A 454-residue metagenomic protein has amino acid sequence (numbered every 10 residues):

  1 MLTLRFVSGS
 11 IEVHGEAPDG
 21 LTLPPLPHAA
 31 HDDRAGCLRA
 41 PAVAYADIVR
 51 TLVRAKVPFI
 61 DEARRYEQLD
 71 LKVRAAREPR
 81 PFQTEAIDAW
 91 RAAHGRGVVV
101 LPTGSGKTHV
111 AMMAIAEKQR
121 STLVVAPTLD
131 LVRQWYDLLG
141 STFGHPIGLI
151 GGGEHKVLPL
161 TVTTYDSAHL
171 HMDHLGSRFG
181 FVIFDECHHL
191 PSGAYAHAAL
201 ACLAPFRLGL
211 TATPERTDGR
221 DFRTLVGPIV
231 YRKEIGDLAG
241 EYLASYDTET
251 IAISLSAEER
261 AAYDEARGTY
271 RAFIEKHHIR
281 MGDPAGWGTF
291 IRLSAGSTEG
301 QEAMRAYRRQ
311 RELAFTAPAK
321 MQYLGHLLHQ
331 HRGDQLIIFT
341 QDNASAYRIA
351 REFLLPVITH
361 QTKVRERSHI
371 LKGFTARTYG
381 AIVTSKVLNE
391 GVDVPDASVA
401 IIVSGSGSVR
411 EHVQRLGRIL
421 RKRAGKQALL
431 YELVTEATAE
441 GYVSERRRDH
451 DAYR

Functional and structural regions predicted by a protein language model:
M1-E85: Accessory DNA-engaging acidic/polar modules
A93-I115: Walker A/P-loop
R133, G144-V157, Q335-F339, A344-A350 (+2 more regions): Conserved helicase ATPase core of P-loop NTP-dependent helicases/translocases
G151-F181, S192-H197, V387: Conserved helix/coil segment N-terminal to the catalytic DExD/H
S177-G180, V383, E390-S406, E411 (+1 more regions): A short beta-strand element within the Helicase C-terminal
H188-D247, E265, A272: Post-DEXD/H (motif II) to motif III coupling segment of the RecA-like Helicase ATP-binding lobe
A285-K363, R367-H369: Conserved helicase/translocase motor-coupling segment
R418-R447: Conserved segment of the helicase C-terminal RecA-like domain
